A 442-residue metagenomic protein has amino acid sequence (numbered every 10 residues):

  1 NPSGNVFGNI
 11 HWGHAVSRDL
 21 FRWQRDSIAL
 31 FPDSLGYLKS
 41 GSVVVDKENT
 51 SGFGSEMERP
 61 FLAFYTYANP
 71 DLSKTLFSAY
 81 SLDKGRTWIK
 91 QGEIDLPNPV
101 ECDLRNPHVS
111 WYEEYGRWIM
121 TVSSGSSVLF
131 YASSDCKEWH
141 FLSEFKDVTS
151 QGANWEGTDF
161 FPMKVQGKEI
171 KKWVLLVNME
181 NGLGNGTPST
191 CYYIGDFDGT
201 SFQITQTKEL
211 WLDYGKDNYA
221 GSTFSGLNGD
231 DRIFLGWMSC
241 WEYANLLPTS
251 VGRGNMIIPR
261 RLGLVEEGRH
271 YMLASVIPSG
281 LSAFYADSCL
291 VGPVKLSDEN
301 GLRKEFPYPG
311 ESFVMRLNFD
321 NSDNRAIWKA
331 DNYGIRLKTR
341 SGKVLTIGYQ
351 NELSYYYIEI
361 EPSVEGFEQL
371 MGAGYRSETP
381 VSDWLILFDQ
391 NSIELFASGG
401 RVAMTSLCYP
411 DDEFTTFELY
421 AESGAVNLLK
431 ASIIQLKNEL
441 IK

Functional and structural regions predicted by a protein language model:
N1-P107, W111-W155, K164-Y214, M238-P293 (+4 more regions): Beta-rich carbohydrate-recognition and catalytic domains
G167-E169, I194-K442: Beta-rich accessory regions
